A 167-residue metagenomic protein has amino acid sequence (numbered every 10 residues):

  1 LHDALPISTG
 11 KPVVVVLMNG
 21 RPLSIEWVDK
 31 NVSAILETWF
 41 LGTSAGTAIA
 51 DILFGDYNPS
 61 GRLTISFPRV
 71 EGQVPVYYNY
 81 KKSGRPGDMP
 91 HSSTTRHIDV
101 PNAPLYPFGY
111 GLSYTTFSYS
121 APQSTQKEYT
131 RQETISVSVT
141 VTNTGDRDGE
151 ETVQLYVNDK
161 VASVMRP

Functional and structural regions predicted by a protein language model:
L1-L5: Short, small-residue-biased leader/transition segments that mark boundaries at the very start of proteins
S8-V13, V32: A short helix->loop->beta-strand "cap" motif at the edges of active sites that frequently abuts
M18-E150, Y156-N158: Secreted, periplasmic, or luminal enzymes acting at the cell surface/secretory milieu
L155-P167: Short beta-strand and strand-turn-strand segments in soluble, beta-rich domains
